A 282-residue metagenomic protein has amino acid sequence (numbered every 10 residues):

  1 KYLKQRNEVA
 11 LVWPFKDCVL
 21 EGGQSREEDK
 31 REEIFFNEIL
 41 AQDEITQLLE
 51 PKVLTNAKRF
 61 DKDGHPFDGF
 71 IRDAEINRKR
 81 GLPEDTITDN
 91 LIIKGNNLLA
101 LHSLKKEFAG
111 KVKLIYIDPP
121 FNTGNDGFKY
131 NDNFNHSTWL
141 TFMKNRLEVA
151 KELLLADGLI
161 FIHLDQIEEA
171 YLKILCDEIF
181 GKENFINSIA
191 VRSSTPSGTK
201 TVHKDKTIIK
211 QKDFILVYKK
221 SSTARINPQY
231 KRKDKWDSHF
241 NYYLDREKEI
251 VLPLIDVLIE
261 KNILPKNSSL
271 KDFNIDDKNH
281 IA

Functional and structural regions predicted by a protein language model:
K1-K113, G124-N135: DnaQ-like (DEDDh/DEDDy) 3′-5′ exonuclease domain used for proofreading and 3′-end trimming on nucleic acids
A10, D89-L91, K111-Y116, D157-F161 (+3 more regions): Beta-sheet entry/capping signal
Q24, S103-L104, A170-L175, T199-V202: A short acidic (Asp/Glu
E107-A109, K129-F134, I174-F180, H203-I208 (+1 more regions): Short secondary-structure boundary/capping segments
Y116-N122: Glycine-rich, acidic and aromatic/proline-enriched surface loops and short helix-turn segments that act as binding
S137-A190: Conserved Class I SAM-dependent methyltransferase catalytic core
S197-L270: Flexible, glycine-/basic-rich loop-and-beta segments that form/coincide with the SAM-dependent methyltransferase
